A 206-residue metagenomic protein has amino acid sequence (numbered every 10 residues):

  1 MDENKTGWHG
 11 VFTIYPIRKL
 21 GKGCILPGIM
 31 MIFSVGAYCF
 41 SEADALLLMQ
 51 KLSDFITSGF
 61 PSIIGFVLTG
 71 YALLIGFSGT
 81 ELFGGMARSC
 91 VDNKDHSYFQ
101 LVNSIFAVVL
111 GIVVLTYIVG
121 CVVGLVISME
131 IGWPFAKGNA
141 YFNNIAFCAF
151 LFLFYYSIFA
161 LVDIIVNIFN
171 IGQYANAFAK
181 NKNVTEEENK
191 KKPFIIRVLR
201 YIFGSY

Functional and structural regions predicted by a protein language model:
D2-N4, W8-H9, N167-Y206: Cytosolic/matrix-facing juxtamembrane and C-terminal tails of multi-pass cellular membrane proteins
K5-L20, D95-H96: Cytosolic juxtamembrane amphipathic/interface segments immediately preceding and feeding into a transmembrane helix
P16-G59, A136-K137: Long, highly hydrophobic alpha-helical transmembrane signal-anchor segments
S58-F77: Hydrophobic alpha-helical membrane-embedded segments
A72-N93: Membrane-helix interface/capping segments
A87-F106: Short membrane-interface loop/juxtamembrane segments of multi-pass integral membrane proteins
V109-W133: Alpha-helical transmembrane segments and their membrane-interface junctions in multi-pass membrane proteins
Y141-N170: Alpha-helical membrane-embedded segments
